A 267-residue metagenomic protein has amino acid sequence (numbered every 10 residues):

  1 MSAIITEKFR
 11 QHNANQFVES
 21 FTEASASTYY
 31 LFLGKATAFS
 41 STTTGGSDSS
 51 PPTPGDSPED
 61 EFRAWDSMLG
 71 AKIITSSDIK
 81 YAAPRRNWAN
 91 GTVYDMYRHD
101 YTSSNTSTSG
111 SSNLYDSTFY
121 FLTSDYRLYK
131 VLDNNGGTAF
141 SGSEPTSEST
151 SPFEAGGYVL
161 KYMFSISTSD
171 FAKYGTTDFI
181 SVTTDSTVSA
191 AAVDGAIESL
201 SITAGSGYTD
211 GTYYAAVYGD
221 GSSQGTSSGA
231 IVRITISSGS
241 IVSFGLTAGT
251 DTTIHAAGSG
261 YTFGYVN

Functional and structural regions predicted by a protein language model:
M1-A192: Tryptophan-rich substrate-binding surfaces of secreted polymer-degrading and adhesive proteins
Y162-N267: Conserved, function-critical positions that sit in or immediately flank catalytic and ligand-binding motifs
